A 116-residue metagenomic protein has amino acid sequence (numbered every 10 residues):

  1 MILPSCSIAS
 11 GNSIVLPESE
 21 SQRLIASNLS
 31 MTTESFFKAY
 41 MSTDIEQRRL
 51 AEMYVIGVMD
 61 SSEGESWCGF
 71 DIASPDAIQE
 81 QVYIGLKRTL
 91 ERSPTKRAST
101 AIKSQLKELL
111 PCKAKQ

Functional and structural regions predicted by a protein language model:
M1-S5: Bacterial N-terminal signal peptides
C6-N12: Sec/Tat signal peptide C-region and signal peptidase I cleavage site
S7, W67-G69, P111-K113: Sequence contexts marking disulfide-bonded cysteines in secreted/extracellular proteins
I14-I84: Short N-proximal segments of mature Sec-exported proteins
I84, R88-Q116: Short, compact, well-ordered microdomains
